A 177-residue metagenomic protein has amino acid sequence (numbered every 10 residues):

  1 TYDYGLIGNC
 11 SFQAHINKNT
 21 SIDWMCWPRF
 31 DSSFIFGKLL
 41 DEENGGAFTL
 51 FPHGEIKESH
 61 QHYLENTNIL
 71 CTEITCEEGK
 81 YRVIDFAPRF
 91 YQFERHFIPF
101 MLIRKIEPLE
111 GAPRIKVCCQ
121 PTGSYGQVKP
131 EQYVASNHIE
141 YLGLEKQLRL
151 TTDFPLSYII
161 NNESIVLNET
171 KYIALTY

Functional and structural regions predicted by a protein language model:
Y2-K18, I22-Y177: Beta-sandwich/jelly-roll carbohydrate-recognition scaffolds of carbohydrate-active enzymes
